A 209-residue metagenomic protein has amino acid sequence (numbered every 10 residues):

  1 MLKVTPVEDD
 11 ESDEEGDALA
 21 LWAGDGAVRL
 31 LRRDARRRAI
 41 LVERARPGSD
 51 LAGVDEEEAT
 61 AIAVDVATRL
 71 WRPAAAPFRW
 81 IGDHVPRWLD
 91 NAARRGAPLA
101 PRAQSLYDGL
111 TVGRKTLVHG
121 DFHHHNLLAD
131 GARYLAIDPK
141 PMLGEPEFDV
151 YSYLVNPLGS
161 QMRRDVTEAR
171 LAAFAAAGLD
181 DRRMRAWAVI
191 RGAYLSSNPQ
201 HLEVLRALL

Functional and structural regions predicted by a protein language model:
M1, L30, Q104-F148: Active-site acidic catalytic loop and adjacent metal/ATP-binding pocket of ATP-dependent phosphoryl transfer enzymes
M1-L41, A45-L70: A conserved alpha-helical element in kinase catalytic cores
A35-R36, D130-A132, V189: Short strand-connecting beta-turns/loops that link adjacent beta-strands
A67, W71-A75, P157: A general structural signal marking secondary-structure boundaries and capping sites
R72-G120, D130: An alpha-helical support segment within catalytic cores of ATP-dependent transferases
A129-A172, A176-R182: Active-site Asp-x-Gly
A186-A193: Small/polar glycine-rich anion-binding or flexible loop at a beta-alpha turn
L195-L209: ATP/Mg2+ or Mg2+-diphosphate-binding catalytic cores that bind nucleotide phosphates or diphosphates via glycine-rich
